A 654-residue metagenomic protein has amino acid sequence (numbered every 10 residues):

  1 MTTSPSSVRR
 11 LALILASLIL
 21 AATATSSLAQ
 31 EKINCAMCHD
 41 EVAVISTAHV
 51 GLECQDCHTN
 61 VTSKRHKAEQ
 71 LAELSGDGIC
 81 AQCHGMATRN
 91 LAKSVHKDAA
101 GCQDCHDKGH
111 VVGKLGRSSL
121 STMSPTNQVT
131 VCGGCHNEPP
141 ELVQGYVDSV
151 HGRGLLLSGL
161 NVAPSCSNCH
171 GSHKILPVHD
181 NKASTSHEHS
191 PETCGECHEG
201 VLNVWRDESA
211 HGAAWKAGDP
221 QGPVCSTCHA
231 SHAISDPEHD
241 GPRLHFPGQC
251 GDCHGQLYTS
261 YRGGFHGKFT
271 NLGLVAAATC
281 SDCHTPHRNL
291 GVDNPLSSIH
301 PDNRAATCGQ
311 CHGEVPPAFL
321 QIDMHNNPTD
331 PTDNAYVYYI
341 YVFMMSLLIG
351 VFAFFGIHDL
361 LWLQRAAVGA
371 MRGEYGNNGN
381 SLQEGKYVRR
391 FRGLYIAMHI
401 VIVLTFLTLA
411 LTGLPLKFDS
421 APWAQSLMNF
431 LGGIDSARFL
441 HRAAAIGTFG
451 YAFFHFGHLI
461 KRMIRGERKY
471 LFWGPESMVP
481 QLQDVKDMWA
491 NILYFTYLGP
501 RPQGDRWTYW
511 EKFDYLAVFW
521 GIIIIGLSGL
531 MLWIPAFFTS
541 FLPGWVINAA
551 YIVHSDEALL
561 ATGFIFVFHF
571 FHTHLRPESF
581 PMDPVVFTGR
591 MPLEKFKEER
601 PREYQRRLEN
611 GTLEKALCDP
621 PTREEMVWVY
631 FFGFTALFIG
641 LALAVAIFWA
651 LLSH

Functional and structural regions predicted by a protein language model:
M1-V8: N-terminal secretory signal peptides that target proteins for export/translocation
V8-R9, H66: Short, intrinsically disordered low-complexity segments
R9, L20, H458-K461: N-terminal non-cleavable signal-anchor helices
A12-T23: Bacterial N-terminal signal peptides
I14, V50-G51, G152, D240 (+4 more regions): A generic structural micro-environment signature that highlights single residues at secondary-structure boundaries
L18, S149-V150, S209, F265-K268 (+3 more regions): Alpha-helix boundary/capping residues
S26-G393, W423, N429-G433, H455-G466: Short sequence/structural segments immediately N-terminal
N34, A305-Q310, P317-H654: Membrane-embedded alpha-helical bundles that constitute the cytochrome b-like, heme-associated redox core of multi-pass
